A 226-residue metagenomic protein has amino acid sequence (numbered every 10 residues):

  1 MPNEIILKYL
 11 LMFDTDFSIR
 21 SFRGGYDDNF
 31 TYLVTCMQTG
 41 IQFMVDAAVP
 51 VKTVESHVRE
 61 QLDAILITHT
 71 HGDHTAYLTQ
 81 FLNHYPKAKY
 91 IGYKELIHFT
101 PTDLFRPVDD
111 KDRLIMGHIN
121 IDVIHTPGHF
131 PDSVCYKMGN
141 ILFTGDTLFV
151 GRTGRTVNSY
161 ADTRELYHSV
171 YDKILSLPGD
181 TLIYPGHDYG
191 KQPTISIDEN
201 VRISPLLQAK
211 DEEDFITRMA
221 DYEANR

Functional and structural regions predicted by a protein language model:
I6-E60, C135-G145, G151: Conserved beta-strand hairpin/beta-sheet module of binuclear metal-dependent hydrolase folds, prominently
S18-F22, T31-T35, K111-M138, S176: Core dinuclear metal-dependent hydrolase active-site scaffold
F22, V108, I197: Hydrophobic residues at beta-strand termini and immediately following loops that shape nucleotide-binding pockets
D28, T39-Q42, A47-D122, R202-L206: Active-site HxH/HxHxD metal-binding segment of metal-dependent hydrolases
Q38-T39, V49, G72, G128 (+2 more regions): Short, glycine/acidic-enriched loop or turn micro-motifs at the edges of active sites
I65-T75, I124-P131, Y184-G190: Histidine-centered catalytic micro-motifs
F130-R226: Metallo-beta-lactamase
